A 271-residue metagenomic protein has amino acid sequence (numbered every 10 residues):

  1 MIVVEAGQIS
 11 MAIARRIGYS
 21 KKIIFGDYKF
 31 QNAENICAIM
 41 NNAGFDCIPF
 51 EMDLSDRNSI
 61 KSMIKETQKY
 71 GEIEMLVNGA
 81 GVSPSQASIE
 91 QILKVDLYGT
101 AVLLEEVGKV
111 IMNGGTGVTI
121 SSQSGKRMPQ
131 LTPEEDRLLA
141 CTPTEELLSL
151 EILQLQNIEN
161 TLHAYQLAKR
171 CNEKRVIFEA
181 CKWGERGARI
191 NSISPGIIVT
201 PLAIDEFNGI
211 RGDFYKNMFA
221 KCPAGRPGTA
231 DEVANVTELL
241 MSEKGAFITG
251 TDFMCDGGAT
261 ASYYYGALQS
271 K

Functional and structural regions predicted by a protein language model:
M1-I24: Canonical Rossmann dinucleotide-binding motif of NAD(H)/NADP(H)-dependent dehydrogenases/reductases, specifically
Y19-N35: Conserved glycine-rich Rossmann-like NAD(P)H-binding loop of the short-chain dehydrogenase/reductase
M40-N58: Rossmann-fold cofactor-recognition segment
P84-Q86, N113-R186, P195-V199: Catalytic loop of short-chain dehydrogenase/reductase
L131-T142, I198-K221, Y263-K271: A glycine/serine/threonine-rich, flexible loop-to-helix segment that serves as the NAD(P) cofactor-binding "lid"
R189, I248-G250: Short, small/polar-rich loop/turn modules that mediate ligand/substrate recognition or access, typified
C222-V233, K244: A conserved structural motif in NAD(P)-dependent oxidoreductases
